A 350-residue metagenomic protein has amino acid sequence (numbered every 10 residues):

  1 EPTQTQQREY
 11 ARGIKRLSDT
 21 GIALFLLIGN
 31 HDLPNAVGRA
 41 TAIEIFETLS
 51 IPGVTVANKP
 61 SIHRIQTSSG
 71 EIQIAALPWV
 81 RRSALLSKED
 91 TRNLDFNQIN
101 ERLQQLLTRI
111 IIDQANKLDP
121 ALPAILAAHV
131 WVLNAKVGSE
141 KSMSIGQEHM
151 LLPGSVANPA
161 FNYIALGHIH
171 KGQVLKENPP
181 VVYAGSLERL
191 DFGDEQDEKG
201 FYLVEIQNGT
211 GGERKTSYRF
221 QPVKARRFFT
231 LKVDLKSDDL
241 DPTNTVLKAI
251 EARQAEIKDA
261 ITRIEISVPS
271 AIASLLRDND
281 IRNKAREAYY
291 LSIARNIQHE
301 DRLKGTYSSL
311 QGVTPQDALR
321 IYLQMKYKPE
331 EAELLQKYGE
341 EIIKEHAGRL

Functional and structural regions predicted by a protein language model:
E1, F25-G38, H63, R81-L85 (+3 more regions): Active-site environment of divalent metal-dependent phosphoester hydrolases
E1-R64, P153, A157-F161, I169: Core catalytic region of metal-dependent phosphoesterases/phosphodiesterases, especially metallo-beta-lactamase-like
T5-A11, M143-L151, N279-R282: Charged helix-capping and loop-helix junction motifs
Y10, G29, I74, H129 (+4 more regions): Divalent metal-coordination and catalytic microenvironments
A23-F25, P123-I125, N162-Y163, P180: Proline-centered loop/turn at the N-terminus of a beta-strand
T41-H149, Q207-G209: Conserved catalytic scaffold of divalent metal-dependent phosphoesterases
V132-G211: Conserved beta-sheet core of the metallophosphoesterase superfamily
I206-L350: Accessory, non-catalytic peripheral segments of nucleic-acid enzymes
